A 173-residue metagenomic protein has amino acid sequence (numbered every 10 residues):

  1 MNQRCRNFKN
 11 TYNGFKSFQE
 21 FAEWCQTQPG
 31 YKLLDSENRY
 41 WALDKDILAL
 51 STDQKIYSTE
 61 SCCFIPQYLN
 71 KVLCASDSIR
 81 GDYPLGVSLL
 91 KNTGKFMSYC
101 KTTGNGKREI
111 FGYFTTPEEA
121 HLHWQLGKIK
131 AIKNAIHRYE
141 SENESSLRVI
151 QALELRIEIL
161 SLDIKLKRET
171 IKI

Functional and structural regions predicted by a protein language model:
M1, F8-K95, Y99: Short, cationic Gly/His-enriched loop motifs
M1-R4, K128-A131, A135: Charged, low-complexity, helix-prone segments enriched in Lys/Glu/Asp/Gln
N2-C5, C25-P29, K91, E154-I157 (+2 more regions): Generic secondary-structure transition motif, activating predominantly at the C-termini of alpha-helices
F8-N13, G106-E118: A short, exposed loop/beta-hairpin motif centered on an aromatic-Gly-Thr core
C25, T115-K130: A short, charged, amphipathic alpha-helix used as a generic interaction element across diverse proteins
S88, K101, Y113-T115: Generic structural detector for well-ordered beta-strands
L90, K95-N105, H123-K130: Intrinsically disordered, low-complexity terminal/linker regions enriched in Pro/Ser/Gly and acidic residues
A131-I173: Extended, polar beta-sheet/loop recognition surfaces of beta-rich domains that mediate binding to diverse ligands
